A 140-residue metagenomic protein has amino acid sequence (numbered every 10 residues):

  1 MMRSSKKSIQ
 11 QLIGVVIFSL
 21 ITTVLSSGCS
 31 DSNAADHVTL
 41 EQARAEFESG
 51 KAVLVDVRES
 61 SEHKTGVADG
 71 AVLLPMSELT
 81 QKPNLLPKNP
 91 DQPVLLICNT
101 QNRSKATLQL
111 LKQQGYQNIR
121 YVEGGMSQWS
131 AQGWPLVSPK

Functional and structural regions predicted by a protein language model:
M2-G14, F18-A52, S61-P93, N102-K140: Rhodanese-like catalytic fold shared by cysteine-dependent sulfurtransferases and DSP/PTP-type phosphatases
L54-D56: Structural scaffold elements adjacent to functional motifs in cytosolic proteins
I97-C98: Metallo-beta-lactamase
